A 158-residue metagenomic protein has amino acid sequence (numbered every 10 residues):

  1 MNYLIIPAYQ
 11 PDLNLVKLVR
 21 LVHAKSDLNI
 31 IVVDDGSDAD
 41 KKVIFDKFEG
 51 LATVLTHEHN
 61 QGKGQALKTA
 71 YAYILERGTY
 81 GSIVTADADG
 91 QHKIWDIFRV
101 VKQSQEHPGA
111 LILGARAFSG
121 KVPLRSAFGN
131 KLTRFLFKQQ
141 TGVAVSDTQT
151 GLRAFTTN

Functional and structural regions predicted by a protein language model:
N2-P11, L18: A conserved hydrophobic helix/loop-capping motif in glycosyltransferases and polysaccharide synthases
Q10, D35-A39, Q61, A70: Conserved short acidic donor-positioning loop in nucleotide-sugar-dependent glycosyltransferases
N14-K17, D38-K47: Acidic helix N-cap motif at the loop->helix transition within catalytic regions of sugar-transfer enzymes
R20-N29: Short, acidic, metal-binding catalytic loop of nucleotide-sugar glycosyltransferases
D34-K42, G90-Q91: A conserved acidic beta->alpha catalytic loop
F45-R77: Conserved donor nucleotide-binding strand/loop of the catalytic core
H59, Q65-Y73, I94-N158: Acceptor/aglycone-binding surface of glycosyltransferases and processive sugar-polymer synthases
Y80-Q91: Short beta-strand-to-loop acidic/aromatic patch adjacent to the donor-nucleotide binding site
